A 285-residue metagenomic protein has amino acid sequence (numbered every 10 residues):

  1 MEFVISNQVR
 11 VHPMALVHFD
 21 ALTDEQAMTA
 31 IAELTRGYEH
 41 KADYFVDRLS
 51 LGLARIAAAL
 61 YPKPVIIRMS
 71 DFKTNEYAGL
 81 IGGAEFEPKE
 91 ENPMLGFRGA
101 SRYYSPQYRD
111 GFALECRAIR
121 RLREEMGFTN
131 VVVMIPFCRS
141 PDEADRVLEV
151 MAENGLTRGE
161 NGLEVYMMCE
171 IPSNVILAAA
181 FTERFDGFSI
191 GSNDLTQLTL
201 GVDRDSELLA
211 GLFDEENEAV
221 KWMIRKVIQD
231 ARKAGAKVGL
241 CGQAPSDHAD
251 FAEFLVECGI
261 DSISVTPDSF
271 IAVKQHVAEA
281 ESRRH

Functional and structural regions predicted by a protein language model:
M1-H285: Non-catalytic helical/linker scaffolds that mediate oligomerization, partner binding, and domain coupling around large
